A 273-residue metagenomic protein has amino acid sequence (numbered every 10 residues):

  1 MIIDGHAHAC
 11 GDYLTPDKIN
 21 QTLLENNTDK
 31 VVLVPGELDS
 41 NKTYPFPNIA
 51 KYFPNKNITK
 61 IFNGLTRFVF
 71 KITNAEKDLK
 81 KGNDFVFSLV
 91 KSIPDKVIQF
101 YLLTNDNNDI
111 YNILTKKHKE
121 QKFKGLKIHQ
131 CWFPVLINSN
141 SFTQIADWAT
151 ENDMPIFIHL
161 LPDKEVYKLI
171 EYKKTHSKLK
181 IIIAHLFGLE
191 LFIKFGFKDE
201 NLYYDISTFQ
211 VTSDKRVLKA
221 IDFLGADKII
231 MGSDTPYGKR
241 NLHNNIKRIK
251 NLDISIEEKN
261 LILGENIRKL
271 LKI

Functional and structural regions predicted by a protein language model:
M1-D78: An N-terminally biased module of ancient metal coordination in phosphate/nucleic-acid-related enzymes
M1-I3, L14-K30, T150, A226-K228 (+1 more regions): Mid-to-C-terminal alpha-helical segments outside catalytic/metal-binding sites
I3-A7, V31-L33, I98-Y101, K124-I128 (+4 more regions): Hydrophobic faces of well-ordered beta-strands that scaffold small-molecule active sites in alpha/beta enzyme cores
H6, L23, V86, K117 (+6 more regions): Conserved, mostly hydrophobic/aromatic
A9-P16, D39-K42, A75-D78, T104-Y111 (+4 more regions): Acidic-and-aromatic substrate-binding clefts and catalytic sites of carbohydrate-active enzymes
P16-N27, N112-K119, L218-D222: Short amphipathic alpha-helices and their capping/turn segments at secondary-structure boundaries
N57-P155: Active-site gating/metal-coordination segments in enzymes
N138-I230: Catalytic pocket-lining loop regions of alpha/beta-barrel enzymes, especially the amidohydrolase/enolase/GH5 lineages
